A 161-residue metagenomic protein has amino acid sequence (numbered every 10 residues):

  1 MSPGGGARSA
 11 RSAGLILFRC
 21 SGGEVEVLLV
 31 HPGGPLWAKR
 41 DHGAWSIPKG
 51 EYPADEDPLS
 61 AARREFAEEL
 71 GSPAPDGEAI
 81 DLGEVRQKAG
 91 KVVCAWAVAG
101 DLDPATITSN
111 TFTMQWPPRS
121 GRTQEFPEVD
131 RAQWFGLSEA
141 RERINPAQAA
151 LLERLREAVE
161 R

Functional and structural regions predicted by a protein language model:
S2-I47, W96: N-terminal strand-loop-strand
P3, I80-Q87: Short, solvent-exposed loop/turn elements at beta->coil junctions and helix N-caps that rim active or binding pockets
G22-E24, G34-W37, P53-A54, A89-G90 (+1 more regions): Short, charged/polar surface micro-motifs in flexible loops or helix N-caps
K39, D55, R143: Residues that scaffold the ATP/ADP-binding catalytic core of kinase and kinase-like folds
I47-L82, G136: The catalytic Nudix box helix
E84-G121, Q133, L155: Active-site-adjacent beta-strand/loop module that shapes the phosphate/pyrophosphate-binding cleft
R122-S138: Alpha-helix-centered segments that form part of catalytic cores
Q133, L137-R161: Charged phosphate-binding loop/patch that engages nucleotide di/tri-phosphates or the phosphate backbone of nucleic
